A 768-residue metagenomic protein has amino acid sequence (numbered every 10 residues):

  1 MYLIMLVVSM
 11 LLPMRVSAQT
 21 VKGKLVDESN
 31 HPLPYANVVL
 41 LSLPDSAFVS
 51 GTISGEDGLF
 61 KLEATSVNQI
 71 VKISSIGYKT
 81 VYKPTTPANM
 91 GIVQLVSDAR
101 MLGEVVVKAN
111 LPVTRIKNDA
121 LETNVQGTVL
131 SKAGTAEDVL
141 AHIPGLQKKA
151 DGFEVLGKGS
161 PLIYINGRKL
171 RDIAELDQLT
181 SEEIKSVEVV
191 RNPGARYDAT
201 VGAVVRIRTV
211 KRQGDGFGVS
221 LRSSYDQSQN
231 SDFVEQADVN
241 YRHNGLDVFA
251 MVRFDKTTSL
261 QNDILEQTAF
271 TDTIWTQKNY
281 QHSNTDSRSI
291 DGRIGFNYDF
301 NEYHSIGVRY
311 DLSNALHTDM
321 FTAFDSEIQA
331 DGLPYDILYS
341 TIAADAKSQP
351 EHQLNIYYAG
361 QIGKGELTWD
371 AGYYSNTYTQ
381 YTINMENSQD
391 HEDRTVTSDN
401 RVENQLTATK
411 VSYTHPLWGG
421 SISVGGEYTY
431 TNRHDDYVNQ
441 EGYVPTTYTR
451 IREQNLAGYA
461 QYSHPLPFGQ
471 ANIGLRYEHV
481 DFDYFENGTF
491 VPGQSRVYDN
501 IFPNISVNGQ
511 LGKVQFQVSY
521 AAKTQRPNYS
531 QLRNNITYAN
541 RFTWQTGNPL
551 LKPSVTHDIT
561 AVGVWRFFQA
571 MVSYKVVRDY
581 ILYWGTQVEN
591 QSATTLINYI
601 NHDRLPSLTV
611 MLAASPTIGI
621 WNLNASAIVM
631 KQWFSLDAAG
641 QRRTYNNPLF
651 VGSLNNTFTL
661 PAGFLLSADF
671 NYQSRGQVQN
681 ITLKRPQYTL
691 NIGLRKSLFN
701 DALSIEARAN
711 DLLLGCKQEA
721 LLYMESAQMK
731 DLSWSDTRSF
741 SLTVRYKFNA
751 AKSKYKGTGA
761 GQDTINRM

Functional and structural regions predicted by a protein language model:
V39-L41, S74-Y78, M90-V129, K148-A150 (+2 more regions): Short, acidic, small-residue-rich periplasmic hinge/interaction motif at the N-terminus of Gram-negative outer-membrane
P44-L59: Short, acidic Ser/Thr/Gly-rich low-complexity loop/linker segments typical of extracellular and cell-surface proteins
K61-E63, H142, R168-G194: Short acidic/polar hinge/loop motifs at secondary-structure boundaries that mediate gating or recognition
A88-V96, E104, A136-V139, I173-A174 (+3 more regions): N-terminal periplasmic accessory domains that precede and gate Gram-negative outer-membrane beta-barrel machines
D291-H317, L338-N487, Q510, V514-Q515 (+2 more regions): Face-selective signature of the C-terminal outer-membrane beta-barrel domain
D345, R450-E453, G493-R496, T524-R578 (+2 more regions): Outer-membrane beta-barrel signature, preferentially recognizing the C-terminal barrel domain of Gram-negative
T377, H479-Y484, G512-I559, S573-S592 (+1 more regions): Surface-exposed extracellular loop regions of Gram-negative outer-membrane beta-barrel proteins, predominantly
L406-K410, I451-A457, K552, D558 (+2 more regions): Outer membrane beta-barrel strand-and-loop segments of large Gram-negative receptors, especially TonB-dependent
